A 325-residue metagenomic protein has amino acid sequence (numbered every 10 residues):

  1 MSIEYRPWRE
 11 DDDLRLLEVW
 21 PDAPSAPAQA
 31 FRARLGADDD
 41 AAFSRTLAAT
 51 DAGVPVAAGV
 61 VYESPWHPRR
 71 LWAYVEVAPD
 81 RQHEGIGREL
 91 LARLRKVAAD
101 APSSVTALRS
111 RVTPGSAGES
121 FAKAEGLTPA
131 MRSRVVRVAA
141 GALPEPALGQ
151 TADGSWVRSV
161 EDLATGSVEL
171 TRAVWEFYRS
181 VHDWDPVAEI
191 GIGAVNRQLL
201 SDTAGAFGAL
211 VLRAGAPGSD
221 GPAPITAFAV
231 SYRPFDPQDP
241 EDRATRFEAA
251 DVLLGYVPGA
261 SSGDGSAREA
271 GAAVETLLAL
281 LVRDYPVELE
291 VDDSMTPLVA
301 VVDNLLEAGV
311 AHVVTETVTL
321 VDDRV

Functional and structural regions predicted by a protein language model:
M1-L35, A48-T50, A147-G191, R324: Short amphipathic alpha-helix that is part of the acyltransferase structural core
R9-D11, W20-A107, G215, D220-G263: Conserved donor-binding loop and adjoining core beta-sheet/short helix segment in diverse acyl/aminoacyl transferases
A23, P27-L35, D40-A42, P65 (+3 more regions): Short, flexible helix-coil linker/hinge segments at the edges of structured domains or between repeats
A73-V75, L108-V112, L289-V291: Conserved hydrophobic beta-strand within the GNAT/NAT acetyltransferase core sheet that lines the active-site cleft
R88, K96, D100-T106, S110-S133 (+1 more regions): Conserved active-site alpha-helix within GNAT-family acetyltransferase domains
R137-G166, V299-V301, L305-V325: C-terminal "cap" of GNAT-fold acetyltransferases
V181-A214, G221-V325: Hydrophobic multi-pass inner-membrane translocation pores used for secretion and envelope-lipid/glycan export
